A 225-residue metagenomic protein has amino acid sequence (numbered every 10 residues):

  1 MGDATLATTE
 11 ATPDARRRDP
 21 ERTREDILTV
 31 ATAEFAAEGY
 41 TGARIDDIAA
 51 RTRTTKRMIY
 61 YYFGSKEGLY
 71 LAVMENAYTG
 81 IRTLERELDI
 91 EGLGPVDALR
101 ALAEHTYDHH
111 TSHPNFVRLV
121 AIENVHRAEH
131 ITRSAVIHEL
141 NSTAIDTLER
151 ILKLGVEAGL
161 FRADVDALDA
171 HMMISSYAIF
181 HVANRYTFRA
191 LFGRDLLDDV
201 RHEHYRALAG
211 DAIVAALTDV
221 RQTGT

Functional and structural regions predicted by a protein language model:
M1-A11, H105-S112, S142-F161, M173-T225: C-terminal peripheral helix-coil segments that are non-catalytic and often amphipathic
D14, V73-L102, T132, E139-N141: Amphipathic alpha-helical linker/stalk segments
P20, L28, Y70, M74 (+5 more regions): Amphipathic, non-transmembrane alpha-helical scaffold segments
R22, D26, V30, E34-G68 (+1 more regions): Helix-turn-helix
D26, D97, A101, H105 (+3 more regions): Amphipathic alpha-helical interaction segments
A37-T41, G92, H113, A158: Short coil/turn segments at alpha/beta junctions that flank glycine-rich nucleotide-binding fingerprints
G64-G68, A72, T79, I90-L93 (+3 more regions): Residues in soluble alpha-helical coiled-coils and helical-bundle/repeat scaffolds
S112-A135, N184-F192: Amphipathic alpha-helical segments used for helix-helix packing
